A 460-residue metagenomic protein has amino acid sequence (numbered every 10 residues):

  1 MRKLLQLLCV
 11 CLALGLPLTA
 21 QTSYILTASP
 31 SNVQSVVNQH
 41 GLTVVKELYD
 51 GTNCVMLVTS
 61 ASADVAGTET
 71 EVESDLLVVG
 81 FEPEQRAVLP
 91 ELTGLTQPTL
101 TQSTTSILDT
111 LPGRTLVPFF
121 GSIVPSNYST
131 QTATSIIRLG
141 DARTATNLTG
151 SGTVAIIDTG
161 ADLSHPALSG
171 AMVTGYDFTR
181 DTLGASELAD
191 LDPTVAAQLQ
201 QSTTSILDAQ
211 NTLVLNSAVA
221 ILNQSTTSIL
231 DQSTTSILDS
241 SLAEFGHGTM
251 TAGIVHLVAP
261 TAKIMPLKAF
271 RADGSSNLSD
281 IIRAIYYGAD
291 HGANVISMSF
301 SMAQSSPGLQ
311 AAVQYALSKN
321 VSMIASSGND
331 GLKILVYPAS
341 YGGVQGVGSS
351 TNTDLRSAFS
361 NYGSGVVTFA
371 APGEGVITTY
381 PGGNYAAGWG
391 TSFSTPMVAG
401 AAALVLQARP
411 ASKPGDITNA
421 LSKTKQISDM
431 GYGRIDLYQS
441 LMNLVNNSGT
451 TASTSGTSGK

Functional and structural regions predicted by a protein language model:
L7-G15: Bacterial N-terminal signal peptides
A20-T101, G150, A293-V295: Inhibitory N-terminal propeptides of secreted protease zymogens
I25, E82, T153-I156, K263-L267 (+5 more regions): Structural recognition of the beta-strand scaffold that forms the well-ordered cores of secreted hydrolase catalytic
K46-Y49, L57, D280, A289-F300 (+5 more regions): C-terminal subdomain of the subtilisin-like protease fold in secreted/lumenal serine endopeptidases
E73-T153, A161, P166-A167, A185-T204 (+7 more regions): Protease zymogen maturation seam
R143-T149, A243, G253-A259, S275-S297 (+4 more regions): Mature extracellular/periplasmic domains of secretome proteins
G152, T159, M172-T174, F178-Q304 (+3 more regions): Subtilisin-like peptidase catalytic core
R180-D181, L215, V321, V336-Q407 (+2 more regions): Extracellular S/T/G-rich loop segment that most often corresponds to the catalytic His/Ser-adjacent loop
